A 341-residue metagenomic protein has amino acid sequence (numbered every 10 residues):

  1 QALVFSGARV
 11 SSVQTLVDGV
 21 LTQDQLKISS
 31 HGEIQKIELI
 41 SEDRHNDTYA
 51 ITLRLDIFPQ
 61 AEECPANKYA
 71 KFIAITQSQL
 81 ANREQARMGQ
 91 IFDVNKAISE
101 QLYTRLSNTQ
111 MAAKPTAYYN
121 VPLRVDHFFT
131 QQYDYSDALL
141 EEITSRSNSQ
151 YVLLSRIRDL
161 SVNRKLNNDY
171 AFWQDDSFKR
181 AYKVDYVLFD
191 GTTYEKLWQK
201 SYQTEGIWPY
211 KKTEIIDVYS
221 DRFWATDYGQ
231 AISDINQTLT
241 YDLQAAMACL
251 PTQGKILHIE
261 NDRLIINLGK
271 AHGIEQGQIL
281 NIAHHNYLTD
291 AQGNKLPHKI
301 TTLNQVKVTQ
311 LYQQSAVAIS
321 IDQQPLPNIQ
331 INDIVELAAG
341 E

Functional and structural regions predicted by a protein language model:
Q1, E38-Y119, T252-Q253, E260-R263 (+2 more regions): A structural "domain/chain start" motif
Q1, R83, S177, Y182-K183 (+3 more regions): Short secondary-structure boundary motifs at beta->alpha junctions and helix caps
Q1-Q25, D227-D242, E275: Short, well-ordered alpha-helical segments
A2-D18, E84-R156, K196-Q199, E275 (+1 more regions): N-terminal segment of the mature soluble domain
V4-F58: Intrinsically disordered, low-complexity charged/polar segments
I28-S41, Q131-A171, D176, K183-F189: A short, hydrophobic beta-strand-centered structural micro-motif
Y49-A61, L154-K211: Amphipathic beta-strand/beta-sheet edge segments enriched in Tyr/Trp
I259-Q276, I319-P325: A structural micro-motif recognizing beta-strand termini and the immediately following turn/loop segments
